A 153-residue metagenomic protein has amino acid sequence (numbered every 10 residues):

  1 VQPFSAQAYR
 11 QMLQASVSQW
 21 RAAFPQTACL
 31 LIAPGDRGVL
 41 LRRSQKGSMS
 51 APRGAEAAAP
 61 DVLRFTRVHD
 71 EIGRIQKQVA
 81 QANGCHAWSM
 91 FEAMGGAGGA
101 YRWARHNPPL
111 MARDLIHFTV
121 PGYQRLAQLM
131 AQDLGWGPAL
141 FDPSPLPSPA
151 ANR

Functional and structural regions predicted by a protein language model:
V1-R10, D36-L41: Oxyanion-hole/transition-state-stabilizing segment in secreted/luminal serine hydrolases and related acyltransferases
Q2-S5, A15, D61: A substrate-binding/cap region within the structured catalytic cores of diverse enzymes
L13-S18, G73, K77: Generic structural signal for well-ordered alpha-helices, preferentially at hydrophobic/aromatic core positions
W20-A22: N-terminal cationic-hydrophobic initiation segments that often serve targeting/anchoring roles
F24-C29, A82-H86: Loop/turn elements at helix/coil->beta-strand transitions in domains of secreted/extracellular proteins
L31-A33: A cross-domain feature marking catalytic cores of carbohydrate-active enzymes and several ubiquitous metabolic/repair
R37-R153: Catalytic His-Asp segment of secreted/periplasmic serine-dependent ester chemistry enzymes
